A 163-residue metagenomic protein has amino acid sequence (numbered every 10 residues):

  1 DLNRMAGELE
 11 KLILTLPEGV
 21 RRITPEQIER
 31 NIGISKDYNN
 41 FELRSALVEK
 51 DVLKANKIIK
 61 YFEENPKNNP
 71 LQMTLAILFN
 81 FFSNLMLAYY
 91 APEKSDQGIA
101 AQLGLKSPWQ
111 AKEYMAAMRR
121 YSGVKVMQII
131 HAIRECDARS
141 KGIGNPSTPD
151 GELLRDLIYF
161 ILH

Functional and structural regions predicted by a protein language model:
D1, A55, L78, I133 (+1 more regions): Conserved RecA-like P-loop NTPase ATPase core
L2-S45, E49, N65, R119 (+1 more regions): Non-catalytic interfacial helical region
L9, N56-I59, I130, I158: A generic alpha-helix structural signal
V20-Q128: Small-residue-rich helix-loop
K125-R139: Short amphipathic alpha-helical interface segments
